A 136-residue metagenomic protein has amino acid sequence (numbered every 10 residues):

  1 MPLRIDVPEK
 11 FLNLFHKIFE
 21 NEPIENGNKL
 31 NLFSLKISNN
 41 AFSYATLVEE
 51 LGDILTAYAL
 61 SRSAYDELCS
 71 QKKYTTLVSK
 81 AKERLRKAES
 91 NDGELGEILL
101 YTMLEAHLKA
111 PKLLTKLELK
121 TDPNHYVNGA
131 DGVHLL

Functional and structural regions predicted by a protein language model:
M1-T76: A structured, charge-rich N-terminal accessory region that forms the first stable segment of a protein and links
I37, A41, R86-E94, L119-D122: Short, charged/polar micro-motifs that form catalytic or ligand-binding hotspots
L47, L77, A81, G96-L100 (+1 more regions): Generic hydrophobic, aliphatic-rich segments that mediate packing or membrane embedding
Q71-E89: A short, surface-exposed helix-loop junction/capping segment
E89-K116: Acidic-basic catalytic patches of nuclease active cores, encompassing PD-(D/E)XK and other metal-cofactor nuclease
L113-L136: Catalytic centers of nucleases
